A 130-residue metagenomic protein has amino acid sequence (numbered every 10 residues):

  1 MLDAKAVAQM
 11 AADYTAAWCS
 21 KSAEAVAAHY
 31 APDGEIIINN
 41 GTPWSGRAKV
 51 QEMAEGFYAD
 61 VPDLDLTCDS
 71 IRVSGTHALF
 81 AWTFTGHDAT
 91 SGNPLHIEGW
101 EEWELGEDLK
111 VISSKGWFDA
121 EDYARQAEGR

Functional and structural regions predicted by a protein language model:
M1-A6, A16, I37, Q51-R130: A beta-strand edge to alpha-helix "cap/lid" segment located at domain peripheries
L2, K21, S45: Residue-level signal for the nucleotide or nucleotide-sugar donor/cofactor binding architecture
A4-A11, A23: Onset of an N-terminal alpha helix
V7, C19, P43: Aromatic-acidic/polar surface patches that form glycan- and anion
A11-C19: Regular secondary-structure segments
S20-D33: Short, well-ordered alpha-helical segments enriched in acidic and aromatic residues
H29, E35-S45, G56-D60: A short gly/proline-enriched turn/hairpin at secondary-structure junctions
